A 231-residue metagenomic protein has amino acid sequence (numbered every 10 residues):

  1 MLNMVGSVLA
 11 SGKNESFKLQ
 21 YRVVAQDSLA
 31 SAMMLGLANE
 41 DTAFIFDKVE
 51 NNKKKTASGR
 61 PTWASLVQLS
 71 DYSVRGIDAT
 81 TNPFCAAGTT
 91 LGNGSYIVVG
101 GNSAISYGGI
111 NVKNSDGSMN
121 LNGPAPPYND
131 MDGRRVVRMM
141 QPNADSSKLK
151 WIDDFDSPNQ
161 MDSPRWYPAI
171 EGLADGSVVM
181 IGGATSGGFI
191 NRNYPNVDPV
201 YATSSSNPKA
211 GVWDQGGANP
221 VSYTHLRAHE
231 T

Functional and structural regions predicted by a protein language model:
S16-V24, D71-T80, M140-M161, A202-Y223: Blade-edge beta-strand/turn elements of extracellular beta-propeller and related beta-sheet repeat scaffolds
V24-G59, F84-A86: Beta-strand-rich domains and repeat architectures in extracellular enzymes and scaffolds, especially beta-propellers
A38-E40, L91-N93, G172-D175: Residue-level detector of Asp-centered blade-edge/turn motifs that repeat once per structural unit in beta-propeller
D41-G76, G109-G117, N129: Beta-propeller domains
T62-Q68, D132-A144, Y194-A210: Beta-propeller blade signature
D71-G109, N114-G123: Blade-loop segments of beta-propeller domains
T224-T231: Conserved small/polar residues in nucleotide/adenosyl-binding loops
